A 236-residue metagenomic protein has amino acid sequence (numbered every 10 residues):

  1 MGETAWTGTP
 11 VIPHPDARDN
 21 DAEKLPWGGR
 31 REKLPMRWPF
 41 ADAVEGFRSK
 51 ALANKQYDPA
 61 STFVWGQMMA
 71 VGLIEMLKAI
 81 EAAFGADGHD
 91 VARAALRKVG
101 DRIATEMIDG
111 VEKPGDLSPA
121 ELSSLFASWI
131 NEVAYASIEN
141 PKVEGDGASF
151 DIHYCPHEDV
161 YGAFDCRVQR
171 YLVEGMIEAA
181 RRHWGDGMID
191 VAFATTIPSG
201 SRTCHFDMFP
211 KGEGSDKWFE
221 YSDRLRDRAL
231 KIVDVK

Functional and structural regions predicted by a protein language model:
G2-G147, P156-L172, A179-T203, D207 (+1 more regions): N-terminal accessory segment detector
F150: Phosphate-moiety recognition in structured ligand-binding domains
